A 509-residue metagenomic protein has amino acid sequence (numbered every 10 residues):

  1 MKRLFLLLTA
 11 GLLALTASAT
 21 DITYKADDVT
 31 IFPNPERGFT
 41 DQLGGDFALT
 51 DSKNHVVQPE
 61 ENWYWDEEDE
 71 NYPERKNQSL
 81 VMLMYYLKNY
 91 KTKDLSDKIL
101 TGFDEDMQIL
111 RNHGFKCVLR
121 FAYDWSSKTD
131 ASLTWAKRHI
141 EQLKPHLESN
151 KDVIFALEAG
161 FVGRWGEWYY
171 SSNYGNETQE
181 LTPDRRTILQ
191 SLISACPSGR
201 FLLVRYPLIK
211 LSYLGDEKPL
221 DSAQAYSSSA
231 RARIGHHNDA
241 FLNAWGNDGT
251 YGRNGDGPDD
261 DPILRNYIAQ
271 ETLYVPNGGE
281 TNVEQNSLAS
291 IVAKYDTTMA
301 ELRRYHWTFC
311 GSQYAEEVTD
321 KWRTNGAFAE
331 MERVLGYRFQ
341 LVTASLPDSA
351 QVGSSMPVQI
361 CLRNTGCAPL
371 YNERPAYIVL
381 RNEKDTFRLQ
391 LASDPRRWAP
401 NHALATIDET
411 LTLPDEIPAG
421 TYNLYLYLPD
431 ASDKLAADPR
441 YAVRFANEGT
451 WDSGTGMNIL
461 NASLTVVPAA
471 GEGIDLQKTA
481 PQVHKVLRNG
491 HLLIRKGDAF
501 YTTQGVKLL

Functional and structural regions predicted by a protein language model:
A10-S18: Hydrophobic h-region of N-terminal signal peptides that target proteins for export in Gram-negative bacteria
T20-S79, M84: Boundary/entry segment of secreted carbohydrate-active catalytic domains
W63-D124, L133-A136, R200: Aromatic-lined substrate-binding rim segments of carbohydrate-active enzymes
K98-F115, A131-E158, L181-A195: An active-site-proximal structural segment forming one wall of the substrate-binding cleft that immediately precedes
A156-G163, E167-A315: Catalytic-core regions of glycoside hydrolase
K294-L346: Catalytic cores of secreted or luminal carbohydrate-active enzymes
A329-A470: Extracellular/luminal regions of secreted and cell-surface proteins that mediate adhesion/ECM remodeling
A470-L509: C-terminal outer-membrane/trafficking sorting elements
